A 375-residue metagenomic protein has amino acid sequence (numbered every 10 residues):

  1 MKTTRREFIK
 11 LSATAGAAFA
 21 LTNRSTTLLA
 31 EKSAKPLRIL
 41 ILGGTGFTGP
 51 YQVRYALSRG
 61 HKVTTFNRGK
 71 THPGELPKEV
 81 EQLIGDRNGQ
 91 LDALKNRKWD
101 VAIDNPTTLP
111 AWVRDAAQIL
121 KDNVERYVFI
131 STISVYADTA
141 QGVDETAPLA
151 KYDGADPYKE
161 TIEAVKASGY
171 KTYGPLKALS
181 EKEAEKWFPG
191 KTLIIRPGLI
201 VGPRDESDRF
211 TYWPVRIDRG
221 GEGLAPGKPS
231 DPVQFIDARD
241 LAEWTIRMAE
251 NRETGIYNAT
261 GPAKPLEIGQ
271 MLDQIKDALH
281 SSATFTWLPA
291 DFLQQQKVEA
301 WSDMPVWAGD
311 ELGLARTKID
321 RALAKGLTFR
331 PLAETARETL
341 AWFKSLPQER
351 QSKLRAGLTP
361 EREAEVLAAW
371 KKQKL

Functional and structural regions predicted by a protein language model:
M1-G16: N-terminal secretory signal peptides and thylakoid transit peptides that target proteins across membranes
I39, T45, H72-V124, F129 (+1 more regions): NAD(P)H-binding glycine-rich loop region in Rossmannoid oxidoreductase-like domains and their noncatalytic homologs
L42-R59: N-terminal Rossmann NAD(P)H-binding glycine-rich loop of SDR-like oxidoreductase domains
F66-K70: N-terminal Rossmann-fold cofactor-binding loop
I133-T172, K182, K186: Active-site "gating" loop of Rossmann-like NAD(P)-dependent oxidoreductase/epimerase domains
A178-R204: Conserved beta-loop-beta element that borders a ligand/cofactor-binding pocket
L179-S180, D208-W213, P226-A249, G255-N258 (+2 more regions): Substrate-positioning beta->alpha
R247-D320, R337-L340, P347-L375: Mid/C-terminal beta-alpha module of Rossmann-like enzyme folds, strongest in SDR-family dehydrogenases/epimerases
